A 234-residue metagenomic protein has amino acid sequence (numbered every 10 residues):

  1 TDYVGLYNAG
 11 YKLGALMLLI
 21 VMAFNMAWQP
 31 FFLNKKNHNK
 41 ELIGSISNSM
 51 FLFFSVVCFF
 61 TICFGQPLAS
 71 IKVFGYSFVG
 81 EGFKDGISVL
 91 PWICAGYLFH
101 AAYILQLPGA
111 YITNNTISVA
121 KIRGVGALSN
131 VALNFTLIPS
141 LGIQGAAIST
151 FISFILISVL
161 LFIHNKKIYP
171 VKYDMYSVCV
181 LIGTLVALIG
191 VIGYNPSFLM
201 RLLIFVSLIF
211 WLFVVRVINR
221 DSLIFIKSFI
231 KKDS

Functional and structural regions predicted by a protein language model:
T1-A15, E81-I87: Interfacial/gating helices of multi-pass transporter permease domains
D2, I117-A120, G124-S158, I192-V206: Membrane-interface helix-loop junctions in multi-pass transport and translocation proteins
Y11, S49-T61, R123, Q144-N165 (+1 more regions): Short alpha-helical transmembrane segments in multi-pass integral membrane proteins
G14-F51, L107-I112: Helix-loop junctions and terminal segments of transmembrane helices in multi-pass membrane transport/translocation
V21, G44-H100, V131-S140: Alpha-helical transmembrane segments of multi-pass membrane transport and lipid-handling proteins
L33-N34, P91-V125: Membrane-interface junctions at transmembrane-helix termini in multi-pass inner-membrane proteins
Q106-N114, L161-Y176: Alpha-helical transmembrane segments
V191-S234: Membrane-proximal transmembrane or re-entrant/amphipathic helices at the cytosolic face
